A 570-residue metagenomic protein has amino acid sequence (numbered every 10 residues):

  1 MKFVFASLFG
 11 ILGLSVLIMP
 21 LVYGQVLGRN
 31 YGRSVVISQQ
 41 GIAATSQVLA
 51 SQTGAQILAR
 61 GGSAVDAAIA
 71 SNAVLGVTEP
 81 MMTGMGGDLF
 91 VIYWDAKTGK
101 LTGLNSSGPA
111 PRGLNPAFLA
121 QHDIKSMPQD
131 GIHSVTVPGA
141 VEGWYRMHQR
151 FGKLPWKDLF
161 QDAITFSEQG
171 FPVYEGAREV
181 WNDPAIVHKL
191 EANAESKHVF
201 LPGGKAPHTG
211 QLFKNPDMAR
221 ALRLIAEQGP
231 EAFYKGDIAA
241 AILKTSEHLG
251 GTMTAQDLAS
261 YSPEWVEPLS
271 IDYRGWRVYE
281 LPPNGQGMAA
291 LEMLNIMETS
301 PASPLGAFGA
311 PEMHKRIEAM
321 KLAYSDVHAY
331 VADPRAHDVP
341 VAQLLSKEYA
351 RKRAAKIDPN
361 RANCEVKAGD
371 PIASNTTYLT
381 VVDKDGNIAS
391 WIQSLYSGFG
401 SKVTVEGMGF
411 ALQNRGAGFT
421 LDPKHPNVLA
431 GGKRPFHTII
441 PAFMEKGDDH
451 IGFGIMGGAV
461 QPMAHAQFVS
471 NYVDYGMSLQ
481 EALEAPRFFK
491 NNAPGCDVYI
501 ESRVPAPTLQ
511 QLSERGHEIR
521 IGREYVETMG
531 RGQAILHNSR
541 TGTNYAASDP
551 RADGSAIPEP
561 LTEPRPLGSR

Functional and structural regions predicted by a protein language model:
S7-P20: Bacterial N-terminal signal peptides
Y23-Q52, Q56, A64-Q228, F233-K235 (+5 more regions): Noncatalytic scaffold domains of N-terminal-nucleophile
V77-G84, D88-T102, T252-T254, N387-I451 (+2 more regions): Active-site rim segments in enzyme catalytic domains, especially the processed small/beta chain of N-terminal
W265, A373-T376, H437-I439: Short, small/polar residue-rich loop motifs at catalytic or cofactor-binding pockets
Y279-G287, T376-T380, I392-V403, I455-P462: Glycine-rich phosphate/pyrophosphate-binding beta-alpha loops
T299-L395, M408, R415, R523: Internal maturation/activation junctions in enzymes
D385, K433, H465, D474-E527: Extended C-terminal subregions enriched in glycine
